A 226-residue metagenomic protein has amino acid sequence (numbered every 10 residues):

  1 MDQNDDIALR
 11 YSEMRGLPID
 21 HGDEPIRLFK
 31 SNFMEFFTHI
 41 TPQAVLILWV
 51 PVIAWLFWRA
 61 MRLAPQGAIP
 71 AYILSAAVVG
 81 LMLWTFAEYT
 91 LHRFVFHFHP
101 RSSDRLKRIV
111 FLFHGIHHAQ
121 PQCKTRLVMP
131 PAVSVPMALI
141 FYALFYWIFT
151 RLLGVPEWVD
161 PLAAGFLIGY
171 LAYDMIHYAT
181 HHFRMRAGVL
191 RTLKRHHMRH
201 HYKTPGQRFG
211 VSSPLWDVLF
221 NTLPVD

Functional and structural regions predicted by a protein language model:
M1-A163, P205-D226: Non-catalytic, topology-defining segments of multipass membrane proteins
T85, L171, H196-R199: Alpha-helical scaffold segments in carbohydrate-active enzymes
R93-F96, Y173, T180-H181: Non-heme di-metal
K107-G115, R191-H200: Membrane-cytosol interface motif
A164-D174: Alpha-helical membrane-embedded segments
T180-L193, G206: Interfacial helix-loop-helix junctions of multi-pass membrane proteins
H182, H196, H200, L219-T222: Hydrophobic alpha-helical segments
